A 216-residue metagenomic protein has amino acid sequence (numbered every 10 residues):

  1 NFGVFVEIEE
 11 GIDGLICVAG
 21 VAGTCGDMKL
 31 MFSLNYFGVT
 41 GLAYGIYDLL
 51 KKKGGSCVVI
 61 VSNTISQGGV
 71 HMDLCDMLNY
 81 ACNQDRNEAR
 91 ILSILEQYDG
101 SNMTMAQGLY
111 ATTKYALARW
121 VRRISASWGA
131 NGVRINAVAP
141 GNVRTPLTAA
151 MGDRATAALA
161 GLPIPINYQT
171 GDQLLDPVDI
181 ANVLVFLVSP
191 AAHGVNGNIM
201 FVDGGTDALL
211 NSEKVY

Functional and structural regions predicted by a protein language model:
I16, V58-I60, I135-V138, T148 (+2 more regions): Hydrophobic structural elements of the Rossmann-like NAD(P)H-binding subdomain that define the short-chain
G20-C25, G55-A130, N142-T145: Catalytic loop of short-chain dehydrogenase/reductase
M31-F32: A hydrophobic alpha-helix adjacent to the NAD(P)-binding/active-site core of NAD(P)-dependent oxidoreductases, strongly
G41, Y110, Y115-A118, A137 (+2 more regions): C-terminal helical subdomain
D48, A126-S127, H193: Alpha-helical segment proximal to the catalytic Tyr-Lys
G54, G129, R134, V195-G197: Short, small/polar-rich loop/turn modules that mediate ligand/substrate recognition or access, typified
A139-A150, R154: Short, flexible catalytic-loop segment of classical short-chain dehydrogenase/reductase
